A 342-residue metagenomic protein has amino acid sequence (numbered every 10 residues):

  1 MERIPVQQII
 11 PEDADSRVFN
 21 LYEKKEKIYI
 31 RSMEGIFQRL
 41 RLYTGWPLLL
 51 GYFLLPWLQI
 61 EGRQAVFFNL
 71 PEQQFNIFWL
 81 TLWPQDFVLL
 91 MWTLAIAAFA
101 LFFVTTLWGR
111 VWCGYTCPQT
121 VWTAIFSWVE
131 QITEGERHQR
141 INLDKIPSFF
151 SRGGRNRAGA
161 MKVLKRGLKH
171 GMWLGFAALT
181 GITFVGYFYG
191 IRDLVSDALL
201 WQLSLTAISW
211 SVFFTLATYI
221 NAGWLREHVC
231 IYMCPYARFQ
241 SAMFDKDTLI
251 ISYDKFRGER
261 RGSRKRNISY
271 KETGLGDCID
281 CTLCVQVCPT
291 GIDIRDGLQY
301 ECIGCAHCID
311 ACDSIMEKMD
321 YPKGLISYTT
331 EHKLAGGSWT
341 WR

Functional and structural regions predicted by a protein language model:
E2-I250, G258-R260, I309, P322-R342: Membrane-embedded alpha-helical bundles of multi-pass integral membrane proteins
T105-T120, N221-A237, I268-M316: Cysteine-centered iron-sulfur cluster-binding motifs in ferredoxin-type domains/subunits of redox enzymes
D254-Y270, L275: Flexible, glycine/small-residue-enriched loop-and-beta-strand segment within the central core of proteins
M319: The DNA-recognition helices of helix-turn-helix-type DNA-binding domains
